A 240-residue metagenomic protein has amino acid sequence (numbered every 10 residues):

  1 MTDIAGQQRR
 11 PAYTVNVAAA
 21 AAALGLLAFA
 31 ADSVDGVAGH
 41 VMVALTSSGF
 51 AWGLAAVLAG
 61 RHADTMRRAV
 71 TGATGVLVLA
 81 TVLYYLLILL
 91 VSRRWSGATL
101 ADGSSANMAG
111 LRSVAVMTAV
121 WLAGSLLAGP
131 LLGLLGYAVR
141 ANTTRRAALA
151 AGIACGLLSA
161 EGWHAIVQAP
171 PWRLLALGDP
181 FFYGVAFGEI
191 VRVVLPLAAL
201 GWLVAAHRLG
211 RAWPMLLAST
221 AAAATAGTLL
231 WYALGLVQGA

Functional and structural regions predicted by a protein language model:
M1-R94, G103-N107, L111: N-terminal topogenic module of multi-pass integral membrane proteins
D3-Y13, L58-T71, P130-L149, L200-L217: Cytoplasmic membrane-interface segments at the C-terminal ends of transmembrane helices
L24, A28, L79-Y84, A128 (+3 more regions): Alpha-helical transmembrane segments of multipass membrane proteins
V41-G53, A109-L127, F181-P196: Alpha-helical transmembrane segments of polytopic membrane proteins
T71-A80, A150-L157, W213-A226: Central hydrophobic cores of alpha-helical transmembrane segments in multi-pass integral membrane proteins
L86-L175: Membrane-proximal helix-loop-helix units in multi-pass membrane proteins
A160-T225: Hydrophobic secondary-structure block in the mid-to-C-terminal portion of proteins
T228-A240: Juxtamembrane boundary at the C-terminal end of a transmembrane helix
